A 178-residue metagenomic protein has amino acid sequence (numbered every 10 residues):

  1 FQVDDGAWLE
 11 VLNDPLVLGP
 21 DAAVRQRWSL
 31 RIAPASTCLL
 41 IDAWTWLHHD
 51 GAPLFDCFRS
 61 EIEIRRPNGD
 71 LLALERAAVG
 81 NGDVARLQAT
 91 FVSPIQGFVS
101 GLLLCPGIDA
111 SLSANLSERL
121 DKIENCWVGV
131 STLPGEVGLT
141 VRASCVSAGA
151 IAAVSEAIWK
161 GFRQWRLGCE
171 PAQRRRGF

Functional and structural regions predicted by a protein language model:
F1-R27, I41: Intrinsically disordered, low-complexity linker/loop segments enriched in Gly/Pro and charged/polar residues
V3-D5, P34, F58: Repetitive beta-strand solenoid architecture
L18, A22, P34, L54-D56 (+1 more regions): Alpha-helix initiation and capping sites
R27-S29, E61: Short, surface-exposed charged micro-motifs
L30-R31, L47: Mid-sequence acidic-hydrophobic segments that form the walls of catalytic/ligand-binding cavities or oligomerization
R31-A33, R65: Feature marks extracellular polysaccharide-active and adherence modules
D42-F178: A structural signal for small-residue-enriched, beta-sheet-centric alpha/beta enzyme cores and oligomeric scaffold folds
